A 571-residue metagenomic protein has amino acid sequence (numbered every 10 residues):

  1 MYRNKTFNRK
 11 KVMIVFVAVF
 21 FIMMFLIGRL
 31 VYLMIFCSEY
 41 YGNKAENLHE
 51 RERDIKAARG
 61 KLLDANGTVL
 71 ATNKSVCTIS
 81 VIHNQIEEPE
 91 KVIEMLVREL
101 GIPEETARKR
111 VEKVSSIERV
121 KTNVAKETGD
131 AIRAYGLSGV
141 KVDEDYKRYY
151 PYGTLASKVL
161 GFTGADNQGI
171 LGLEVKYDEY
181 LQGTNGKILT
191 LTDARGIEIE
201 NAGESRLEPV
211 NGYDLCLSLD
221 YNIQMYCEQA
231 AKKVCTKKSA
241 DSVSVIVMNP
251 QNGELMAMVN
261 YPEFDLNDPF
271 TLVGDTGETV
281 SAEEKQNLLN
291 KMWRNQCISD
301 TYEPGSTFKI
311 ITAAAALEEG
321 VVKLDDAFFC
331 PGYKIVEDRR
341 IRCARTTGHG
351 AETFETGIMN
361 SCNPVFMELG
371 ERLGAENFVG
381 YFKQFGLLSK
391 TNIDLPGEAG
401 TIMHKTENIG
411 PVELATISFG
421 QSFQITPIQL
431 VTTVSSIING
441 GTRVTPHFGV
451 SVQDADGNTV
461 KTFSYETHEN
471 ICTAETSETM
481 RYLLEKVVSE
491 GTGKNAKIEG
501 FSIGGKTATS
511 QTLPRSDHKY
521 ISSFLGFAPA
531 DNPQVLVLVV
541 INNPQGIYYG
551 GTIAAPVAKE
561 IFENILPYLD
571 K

Functional and structural regions predicted by a protein language model:
M1-G277, T301, E376-L388, A496-E499 (+3 more regions): Periplasmic/cell-envelope proteins involved in peptidoglycan metabolism and beta-lactam response
A71, D193-E204, V245, Q251-T307 (+3 more regions): Beta-lactam-recognizing serine transpeptidase/beta-lactamase-like catalytic domain environment
